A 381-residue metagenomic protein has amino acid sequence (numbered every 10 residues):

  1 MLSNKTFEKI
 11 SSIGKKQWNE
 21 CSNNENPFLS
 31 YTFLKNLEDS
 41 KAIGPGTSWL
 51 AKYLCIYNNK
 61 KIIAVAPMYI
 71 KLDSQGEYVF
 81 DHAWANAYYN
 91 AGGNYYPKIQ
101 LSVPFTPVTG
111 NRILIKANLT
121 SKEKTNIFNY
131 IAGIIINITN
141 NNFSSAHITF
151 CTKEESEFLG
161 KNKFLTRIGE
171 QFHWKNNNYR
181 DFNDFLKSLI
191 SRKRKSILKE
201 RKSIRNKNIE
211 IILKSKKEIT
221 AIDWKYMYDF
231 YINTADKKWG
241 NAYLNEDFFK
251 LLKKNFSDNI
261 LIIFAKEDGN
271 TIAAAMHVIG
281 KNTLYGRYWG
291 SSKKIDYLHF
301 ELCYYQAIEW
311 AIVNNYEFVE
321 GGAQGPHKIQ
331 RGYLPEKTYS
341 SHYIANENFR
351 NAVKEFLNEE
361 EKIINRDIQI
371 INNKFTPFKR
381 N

Functional and structural regions predicted by a protein language model:
M1-N381: N-acyltransferase acceptor-side catalytic subdomain
